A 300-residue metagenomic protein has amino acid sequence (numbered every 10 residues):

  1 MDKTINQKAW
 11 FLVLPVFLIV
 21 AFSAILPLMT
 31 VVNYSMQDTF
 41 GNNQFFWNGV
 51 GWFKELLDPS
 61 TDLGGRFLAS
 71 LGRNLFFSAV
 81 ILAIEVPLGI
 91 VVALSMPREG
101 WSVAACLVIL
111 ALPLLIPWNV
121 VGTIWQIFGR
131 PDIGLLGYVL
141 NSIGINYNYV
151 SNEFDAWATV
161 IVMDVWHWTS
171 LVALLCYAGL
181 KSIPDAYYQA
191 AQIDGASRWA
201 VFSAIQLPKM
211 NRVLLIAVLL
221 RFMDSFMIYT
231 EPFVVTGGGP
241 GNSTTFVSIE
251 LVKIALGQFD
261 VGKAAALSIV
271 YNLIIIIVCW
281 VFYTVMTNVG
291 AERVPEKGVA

Functional and structural regions predicted by a protein language model:
D2-A300: A structural signal for multi-pass alpha-helical bundles of membrane permease subunits that mediate small-molecule
